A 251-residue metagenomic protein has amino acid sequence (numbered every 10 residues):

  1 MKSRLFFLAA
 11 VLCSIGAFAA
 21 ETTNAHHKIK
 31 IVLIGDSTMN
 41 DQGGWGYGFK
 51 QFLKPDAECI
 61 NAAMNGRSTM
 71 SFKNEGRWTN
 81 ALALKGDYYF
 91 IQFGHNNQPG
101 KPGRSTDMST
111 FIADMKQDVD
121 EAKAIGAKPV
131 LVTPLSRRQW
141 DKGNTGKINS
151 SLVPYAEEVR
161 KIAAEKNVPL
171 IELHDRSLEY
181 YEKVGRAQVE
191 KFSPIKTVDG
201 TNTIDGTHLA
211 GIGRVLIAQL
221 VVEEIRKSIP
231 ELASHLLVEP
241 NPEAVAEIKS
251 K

Functional and structural regions predicted by a protein language model:
M1-F7: Bacterial N-terminal signal peptides that target proteins for export
K2, C13, R67-S68: Intrinsically disordered, low-complexity segments enriched in Ser/Pro/Gly/Ala and basic residues
S3, N74-K251: Alpha-helical cap/lid subdomain in secreted, periplasmic, or secretory-pathway luminal O-acyl-processing enzymes
F7-G16: Bacterial N-terminal signal peptides
V11, A20-E21, G35, M39 (+6 more regions): Generic hydrophobic/packing signal
A17-A19, G94: Residue-level marker of positions within ordered structural domains that often coincide with functionally constrained
A19-G66, M70, G76-G86: Serine-esterase "nucleophile elbow" of acetyl-processing enzymes
